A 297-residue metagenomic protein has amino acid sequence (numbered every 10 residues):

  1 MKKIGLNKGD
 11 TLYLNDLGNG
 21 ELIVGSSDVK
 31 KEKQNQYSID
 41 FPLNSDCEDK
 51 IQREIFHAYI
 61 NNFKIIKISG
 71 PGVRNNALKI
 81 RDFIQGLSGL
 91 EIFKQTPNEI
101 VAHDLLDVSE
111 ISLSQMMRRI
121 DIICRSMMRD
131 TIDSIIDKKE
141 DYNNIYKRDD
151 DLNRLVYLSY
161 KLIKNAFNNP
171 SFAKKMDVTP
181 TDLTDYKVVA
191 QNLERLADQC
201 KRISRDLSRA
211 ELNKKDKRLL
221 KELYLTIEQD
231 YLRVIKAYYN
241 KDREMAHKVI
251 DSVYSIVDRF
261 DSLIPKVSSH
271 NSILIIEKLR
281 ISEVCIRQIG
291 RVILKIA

Functional and structural regions predicted by a protein language model:
K2-A297: Cytosolic, long alpha-helical scaffolding segments
